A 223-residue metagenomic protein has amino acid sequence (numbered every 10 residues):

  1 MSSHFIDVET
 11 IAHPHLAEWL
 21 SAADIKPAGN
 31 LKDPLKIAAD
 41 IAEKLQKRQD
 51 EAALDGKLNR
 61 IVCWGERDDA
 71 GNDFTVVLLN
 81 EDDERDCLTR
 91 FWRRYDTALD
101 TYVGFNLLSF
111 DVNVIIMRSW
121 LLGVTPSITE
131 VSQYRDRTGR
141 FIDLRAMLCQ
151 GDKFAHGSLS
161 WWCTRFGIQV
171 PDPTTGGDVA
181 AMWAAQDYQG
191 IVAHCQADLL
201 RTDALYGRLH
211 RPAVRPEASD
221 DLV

Functional and structural regions predicted by a protein language model:
M1-M117, L121: Conserved non-catalytic scaffold segment of RNase H-like nuclease domains
S2, N59-E81, L99-A193, A197-L222: Metal-dependent phosphoesterase core characteristic of DEDDh/y 3'-5' exonuclease domains
